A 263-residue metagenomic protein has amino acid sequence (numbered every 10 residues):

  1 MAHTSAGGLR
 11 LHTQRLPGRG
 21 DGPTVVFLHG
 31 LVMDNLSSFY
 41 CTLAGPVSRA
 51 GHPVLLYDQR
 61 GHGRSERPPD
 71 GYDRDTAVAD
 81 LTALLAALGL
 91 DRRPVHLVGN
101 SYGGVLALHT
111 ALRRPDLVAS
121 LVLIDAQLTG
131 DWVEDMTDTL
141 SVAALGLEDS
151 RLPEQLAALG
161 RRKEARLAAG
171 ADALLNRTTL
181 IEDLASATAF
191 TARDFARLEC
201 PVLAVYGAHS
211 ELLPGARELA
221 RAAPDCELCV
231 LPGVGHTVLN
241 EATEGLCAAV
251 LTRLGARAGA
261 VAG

Functional and structural regions predicted by a protein language model:
M1-R10: N-terminal cap/lid segment of alpha/beta-hydrolase-fold proteins
H12-R64: Conserved HGGG/HGGXW glycine-rich cap/lid loop of the alpha/beta-hydrolase fold
L55-V98, A248: Active-site loop/oxyanion-hole signature of alpha/beta-hydrolase fold enzymes
G99, G103, A107: Gly/Ala-rich beta-loop-alpha elbow adjacent to hydrolase catalytic centers
L108-L112, L121-D149: Flexible "cap/lid" loop of the alpha/beta hydrolase fold
E164-D194, A208-H209: Hydrophobic, aromatic-rich cap/lid helix
V202-V234: Conserved loop-alpha-helix segment in the C-terminal half of the alpha/beta-hydrolase fold that carries the catalytic
V234-E244: Catalytic histidine-centered segment of alpha/beta-hydrolase-like enzymes
